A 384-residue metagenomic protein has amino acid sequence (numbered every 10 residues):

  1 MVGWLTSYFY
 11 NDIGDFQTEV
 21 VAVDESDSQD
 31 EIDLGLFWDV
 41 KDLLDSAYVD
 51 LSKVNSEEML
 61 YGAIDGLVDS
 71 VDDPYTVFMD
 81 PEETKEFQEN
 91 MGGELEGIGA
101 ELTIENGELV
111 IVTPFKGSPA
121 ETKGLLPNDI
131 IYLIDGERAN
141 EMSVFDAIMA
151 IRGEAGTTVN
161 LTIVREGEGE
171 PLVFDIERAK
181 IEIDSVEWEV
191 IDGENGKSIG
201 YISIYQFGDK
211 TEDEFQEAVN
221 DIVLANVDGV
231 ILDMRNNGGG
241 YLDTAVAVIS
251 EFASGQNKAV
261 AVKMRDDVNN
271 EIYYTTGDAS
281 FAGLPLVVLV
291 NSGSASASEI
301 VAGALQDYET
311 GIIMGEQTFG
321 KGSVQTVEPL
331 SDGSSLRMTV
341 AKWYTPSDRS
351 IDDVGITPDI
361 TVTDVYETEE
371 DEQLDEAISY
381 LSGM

Functional and structural regions predicted by a protein language model:
M1-E108, L126, L133-I134, A139-E194 (+6 more regions): Intrinsically disordered, Ser/Thr/Pro/Gly-rich linkers and terminal tails that flank and connect PDZ domains
S52, V112-T113, E121-P127, D135-R138 (+2 more regions): Cleft-lining beta-strand/loop regions that shape enzyme active-site pockets
I98-G99, D278, R337: A structural signal for short loop-to-beta-strand junctions that line the ligand-binding cleft of periplasmic/secreted
N128-I130, S334: Structural motif
Y132-L133, R337: Hydrophobic beta-strand signal
Q325-L330, L336-E367: Conserved P-loop NTPase
